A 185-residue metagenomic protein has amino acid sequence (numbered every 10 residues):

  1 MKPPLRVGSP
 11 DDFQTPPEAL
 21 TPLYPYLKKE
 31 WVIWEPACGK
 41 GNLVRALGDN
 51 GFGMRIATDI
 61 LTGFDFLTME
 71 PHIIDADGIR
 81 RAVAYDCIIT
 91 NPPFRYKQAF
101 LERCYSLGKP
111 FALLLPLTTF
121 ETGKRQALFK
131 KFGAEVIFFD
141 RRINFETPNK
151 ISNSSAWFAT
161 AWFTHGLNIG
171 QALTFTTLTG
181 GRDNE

Functional and structural regions predicted by a protein language model:
M1-E185: Class I S-adenosyl-L-methionine-dependent methyltransferase catalytic core
